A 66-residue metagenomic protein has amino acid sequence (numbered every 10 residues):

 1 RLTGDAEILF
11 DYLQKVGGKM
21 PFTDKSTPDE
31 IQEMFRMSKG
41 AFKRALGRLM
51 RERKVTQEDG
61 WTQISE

Functional and structural regions predicted by a protein language model:
L2, A6, K39-F42: Generic alpha-helical secondary structure
L2, W61-E66: Short, cationic-aromatic polyanion-contact patches
G4-F35: Short amphipathic alpha-helical interface segments
S26, A45, T62-Q63: Residue-level "edge-of-site" marker
I31, R48, I64-E66: Non-catalytic C-terminal interaction regions
R36-R48: Short amphipathic alpha-helical interaction segments
M50-T62: A short, conserved structural fragment
